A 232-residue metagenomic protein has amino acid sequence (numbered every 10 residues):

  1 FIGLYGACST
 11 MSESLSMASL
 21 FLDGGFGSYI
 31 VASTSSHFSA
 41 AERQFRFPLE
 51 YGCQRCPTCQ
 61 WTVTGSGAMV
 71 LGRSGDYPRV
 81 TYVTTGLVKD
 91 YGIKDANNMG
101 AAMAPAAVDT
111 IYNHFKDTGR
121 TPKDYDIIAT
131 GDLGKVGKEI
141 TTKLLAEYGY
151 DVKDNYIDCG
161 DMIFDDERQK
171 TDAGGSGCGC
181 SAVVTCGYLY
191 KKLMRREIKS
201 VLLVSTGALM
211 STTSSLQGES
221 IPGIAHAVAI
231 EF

Functional and structural regions predicted by a protein language model:
I2-F26, S36, S74, G100-A101 (+1 more regions): Claisen-condensing/thiolase-fold acyl-transfer catalytic domains that form or cleave C-C bonds in fatty acid
T34-E42, P48-L49: Long, hydrophobic, well-ordered secondary-structure blocks that form the structural core and pocket-lining surfaces
F38-R43, V88-G92, M210-T212: Short, well-ordered, mixed-charge alpha-helical segments that flank or form enzyme active sites
P48-Y112, D117-R120, D154-M162, E167-K170 (+2 more regions): Condensing-enzyme catalytic core mediating Claisen C-C bond formation in acyl metabolism
